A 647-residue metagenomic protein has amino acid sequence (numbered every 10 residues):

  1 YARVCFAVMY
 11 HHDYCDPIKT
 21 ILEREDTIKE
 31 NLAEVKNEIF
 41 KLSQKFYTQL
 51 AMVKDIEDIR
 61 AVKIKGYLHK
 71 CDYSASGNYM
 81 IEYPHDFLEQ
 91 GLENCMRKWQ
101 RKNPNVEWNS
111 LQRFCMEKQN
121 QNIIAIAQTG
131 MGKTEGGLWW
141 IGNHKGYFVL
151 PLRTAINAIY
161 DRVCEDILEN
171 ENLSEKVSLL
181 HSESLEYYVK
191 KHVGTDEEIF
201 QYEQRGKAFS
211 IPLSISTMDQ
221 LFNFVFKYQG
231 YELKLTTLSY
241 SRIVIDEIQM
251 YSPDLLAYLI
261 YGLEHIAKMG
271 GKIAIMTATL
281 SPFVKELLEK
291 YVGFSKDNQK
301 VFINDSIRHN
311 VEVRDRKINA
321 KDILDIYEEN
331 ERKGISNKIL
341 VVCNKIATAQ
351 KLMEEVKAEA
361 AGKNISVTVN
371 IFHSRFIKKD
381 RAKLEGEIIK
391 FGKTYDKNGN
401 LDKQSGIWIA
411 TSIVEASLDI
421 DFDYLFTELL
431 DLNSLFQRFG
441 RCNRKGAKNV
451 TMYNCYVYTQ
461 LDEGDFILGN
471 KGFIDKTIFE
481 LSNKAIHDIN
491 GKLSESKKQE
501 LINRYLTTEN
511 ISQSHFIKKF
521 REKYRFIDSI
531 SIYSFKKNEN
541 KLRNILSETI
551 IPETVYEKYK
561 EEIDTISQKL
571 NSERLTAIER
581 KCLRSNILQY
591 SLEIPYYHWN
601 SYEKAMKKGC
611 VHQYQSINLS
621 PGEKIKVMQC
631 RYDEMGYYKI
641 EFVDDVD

Functional and structural regions predicted by a protein language model:
Y1-G91: Accessory nucleic-acid engagement/destabilization modules that flank
Q119-W140: Walker A/P-loop
N143-L168, H181-S184, L280-V284, I346: Conserved Walker A/P-loop ATP-binding site and its immediately adjacent core in helicase/helicase-like ATPase domains
L173-K227: Inter-Walker segment of RecA-like/P-loop motor cores
L179-K190, I346-A347, V369-E385, I409-E415: Conserved helicase motor
L233-R242, I248-F302: Post-DEXD/H (motif II) to motif III coupling segment of the RecA-like Helicase ATP-binding lobe
P282-K333: Interdomain hinge/linker at the junction between the two RecA-like core domains of SF2 helicases
K285, K321, D325-R332, S336-V342 (+4 more regions): C-terminal helicase lobe and adjacent C-terminal extensions/tails of nucleic-acid helicase motors
